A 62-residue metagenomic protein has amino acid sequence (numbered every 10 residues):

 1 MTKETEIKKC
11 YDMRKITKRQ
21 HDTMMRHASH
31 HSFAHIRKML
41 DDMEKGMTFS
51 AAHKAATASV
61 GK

Functional and structural regions predicted by a protein language model:
M1-K62: Arg/Lys-rich, low-complexity, intrinsically disordered basic segments
